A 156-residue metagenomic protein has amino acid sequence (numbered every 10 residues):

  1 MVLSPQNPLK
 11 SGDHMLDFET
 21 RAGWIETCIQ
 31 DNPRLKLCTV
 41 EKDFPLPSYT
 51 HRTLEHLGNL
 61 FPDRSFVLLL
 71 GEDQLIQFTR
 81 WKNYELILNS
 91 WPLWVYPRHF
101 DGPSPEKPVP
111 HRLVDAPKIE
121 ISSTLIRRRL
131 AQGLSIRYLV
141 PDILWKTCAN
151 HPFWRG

Functional and structural regions predicted by a protein language model:
M1-G156: Nucleotidyltransferase catalytic core that binds NTPs
